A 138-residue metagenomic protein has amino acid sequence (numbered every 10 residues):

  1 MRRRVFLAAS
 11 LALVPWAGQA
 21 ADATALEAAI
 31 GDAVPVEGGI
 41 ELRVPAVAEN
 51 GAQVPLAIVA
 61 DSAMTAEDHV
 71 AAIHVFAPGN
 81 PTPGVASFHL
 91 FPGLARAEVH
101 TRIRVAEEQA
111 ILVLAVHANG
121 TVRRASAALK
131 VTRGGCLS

Functional and structural regions predicted by a protein language model:
V5-A21: N-terminal export signals
A20-G51, P83, F88-H89: Transition segment at domain starts
P55-A63: Short edge beta-strand/loop segments characteristic of extracellular beta-sandwich folds
A72-F76: Beta-strand signatures of extracellular beta-sandwich domains
P81-R104: An anionic, turn-rich surface loop/hairpin at beta-sheet edges that serves as a generic interaction/coordination patch
A106-A110: Extracellular Ig-like/FN3 beta-sandwich strand-entry sites
A118-R124: Short acidic/polar inter-strand loop motif in beta-rich domains
